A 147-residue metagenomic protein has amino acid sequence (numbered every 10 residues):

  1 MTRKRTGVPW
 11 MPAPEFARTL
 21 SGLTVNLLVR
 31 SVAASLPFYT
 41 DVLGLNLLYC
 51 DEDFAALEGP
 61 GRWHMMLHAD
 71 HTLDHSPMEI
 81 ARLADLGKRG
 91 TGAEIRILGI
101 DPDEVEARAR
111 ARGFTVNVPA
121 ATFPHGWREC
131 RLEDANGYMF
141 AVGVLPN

Functional and structural regions predicted by a protein language model:
T2-T24, N46-L98, E104-E133, V144-N147: Vicinal oxygen chelate
N26, N136-Y138: Asparagine-centered polar/low-complexity signal
N26-R30, A34-P37, Y49: Short, contiguous, helix-prone interaction/anchoring segments in small proteins
S31-V32, I100-P102: Helix N-cap motif at beta-to-alpha junctions
S35-T40, A109, G137: Conserved active-site tyrosine of GNAT-family acetyltransferases
M139-G143: Short C-terminal beta-strand
